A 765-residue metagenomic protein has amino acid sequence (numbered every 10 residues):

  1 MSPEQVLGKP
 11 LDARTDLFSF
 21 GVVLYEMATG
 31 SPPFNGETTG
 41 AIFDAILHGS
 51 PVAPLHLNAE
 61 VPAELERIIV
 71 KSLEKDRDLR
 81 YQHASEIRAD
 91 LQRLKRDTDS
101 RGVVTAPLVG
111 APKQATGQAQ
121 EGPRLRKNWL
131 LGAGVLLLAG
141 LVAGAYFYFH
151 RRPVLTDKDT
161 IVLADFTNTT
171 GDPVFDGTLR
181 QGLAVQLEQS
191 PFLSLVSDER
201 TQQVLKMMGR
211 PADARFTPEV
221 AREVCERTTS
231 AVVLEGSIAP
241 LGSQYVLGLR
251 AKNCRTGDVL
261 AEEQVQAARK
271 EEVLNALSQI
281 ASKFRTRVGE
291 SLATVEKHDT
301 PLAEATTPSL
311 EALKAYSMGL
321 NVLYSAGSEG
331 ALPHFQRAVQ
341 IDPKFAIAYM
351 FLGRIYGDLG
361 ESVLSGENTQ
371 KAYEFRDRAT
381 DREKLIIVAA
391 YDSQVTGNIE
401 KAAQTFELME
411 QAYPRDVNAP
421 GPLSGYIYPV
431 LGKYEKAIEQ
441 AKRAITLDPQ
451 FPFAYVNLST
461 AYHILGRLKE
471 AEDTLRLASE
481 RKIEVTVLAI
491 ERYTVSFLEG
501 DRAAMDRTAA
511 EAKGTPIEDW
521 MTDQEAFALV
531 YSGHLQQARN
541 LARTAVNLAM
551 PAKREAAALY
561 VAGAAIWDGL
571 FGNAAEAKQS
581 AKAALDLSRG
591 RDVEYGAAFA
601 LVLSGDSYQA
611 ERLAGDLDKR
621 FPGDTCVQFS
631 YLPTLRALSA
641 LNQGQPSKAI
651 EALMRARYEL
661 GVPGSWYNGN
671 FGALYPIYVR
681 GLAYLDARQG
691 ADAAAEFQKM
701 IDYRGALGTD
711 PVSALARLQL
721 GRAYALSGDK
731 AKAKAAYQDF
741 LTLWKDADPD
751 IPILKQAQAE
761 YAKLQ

Functional and structural regions predicted by a protein language model:
M1-A106: C-terminal lobe helix-coil module of Hanks-type protein kinase domains
G40-A41, P51, R126-E491, A503 (+10 more regions): Acidic, proline/glycine-rich low-complexity intrinsically disordered segments
E296-Y316, E374-E383, A512, P551-A556 (+3 more regions): TPR-adjacent "capping" and linker segments in tetratricopeptide-repeat scaffold/adaptor proteins
G319, G353, A389-A390, S424-G425 (+9 more regions): Conserved small-residue packing positions in alpha-helical repeats and bundles
V322, Y356, D392-S393, I427-Y428 (+8 more regions): Residue at a conserved register position within TPR or TPR-like alpha-solenoid repeats
Q340, Y373-E374, Q411, T446 (+8 more regions): Amphipathic alpha-helical segments of tetratricopeptide repeats
K344, T380-L385, R415, Q450 (+10 more regions): Structural signature of alpha-solenoid helical repeat junctions
A348, R382, A419-P420, A454 (+7 more regions): TPR alpha-solenoid repeat register
